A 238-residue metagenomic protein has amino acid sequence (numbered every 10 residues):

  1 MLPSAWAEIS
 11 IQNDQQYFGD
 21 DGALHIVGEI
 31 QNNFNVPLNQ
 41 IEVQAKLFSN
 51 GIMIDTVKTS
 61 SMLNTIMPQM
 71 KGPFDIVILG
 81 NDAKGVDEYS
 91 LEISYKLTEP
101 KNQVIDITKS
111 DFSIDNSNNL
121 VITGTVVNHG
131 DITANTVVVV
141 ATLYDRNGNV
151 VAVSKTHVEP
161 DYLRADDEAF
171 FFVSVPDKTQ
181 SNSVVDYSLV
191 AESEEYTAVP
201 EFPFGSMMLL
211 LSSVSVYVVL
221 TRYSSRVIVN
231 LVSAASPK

Functional and structural regions predicted by a protein language model:
M1-E8, Y196-K238: Secretory targeting signatures
D21-G28, N118-T123: Short, solvent-exposed loop/turn segments enriched in Ser/Thr/Gly
I30-N35, V126-G130: Asparagine-centered strand-capping/turn motif at beta-strand->loop junctions
P37-Q40, I54, V86, T133-T136 (+2 more regions): Short acidic/proline- and small/hydrophobic-mixed sequence motifs that coincide with surface turns and coil-to-beta
E42-A45, T59-M62, V138-A141, T156: Hydrophobic beta-strand segments
D55-T65, A152-Y162: Solvent-exposed serine/threonine-rich low-complexity stretches and specific carbohydrate-binding patches
L63, V77-N119, V153-T156, F172-V199: Terminal connector regions
M70-I76, D167-V173: Short strand-edge motifs at loop-to-beta-strand transitions and within beta-strands of extracellular beta-rich domains
